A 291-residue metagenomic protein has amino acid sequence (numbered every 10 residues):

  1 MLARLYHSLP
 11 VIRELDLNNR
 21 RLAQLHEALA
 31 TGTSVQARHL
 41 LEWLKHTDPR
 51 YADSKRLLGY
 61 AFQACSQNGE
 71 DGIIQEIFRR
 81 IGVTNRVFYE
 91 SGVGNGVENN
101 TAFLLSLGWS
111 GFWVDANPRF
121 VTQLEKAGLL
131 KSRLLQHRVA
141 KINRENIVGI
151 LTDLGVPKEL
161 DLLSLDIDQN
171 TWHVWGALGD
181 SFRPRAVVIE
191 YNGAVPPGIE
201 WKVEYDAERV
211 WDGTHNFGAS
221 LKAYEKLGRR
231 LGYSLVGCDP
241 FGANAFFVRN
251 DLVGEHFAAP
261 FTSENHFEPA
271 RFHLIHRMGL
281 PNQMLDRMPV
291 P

Functional and structural regions predicted by a protein language model:
M1-Q24: Acidic, low-complexity intrinsically disordered segments
E27-G82, Y89, V97, F103 (+2 more regions): Rossmann-like AdoMet/SAM-dependent catalytic core
L58-D153, P157-L165, G193-P196: SAM cofactor-binding core of SAM-dependent methyltransferases, primarily the Rossmann-like beta-alpha-beta module
E90, W113, S164, A186-E190 (+2 more regions): A structural signal for short, well-ordered beta-strand segments and their strand-loop junctions that often border
L124, L151, V174-L178, F247: Hydrophobic packing residues within well-ordered alpha-helices of enzyme cores
L134-Q136, H173-V210: A short alpha/beta connector and helix-capping loop motif
S164-V174: Active-site glycine- and acidic-residue-rich loops that bind and position anionic ligands or nucleotide-like cofactors
